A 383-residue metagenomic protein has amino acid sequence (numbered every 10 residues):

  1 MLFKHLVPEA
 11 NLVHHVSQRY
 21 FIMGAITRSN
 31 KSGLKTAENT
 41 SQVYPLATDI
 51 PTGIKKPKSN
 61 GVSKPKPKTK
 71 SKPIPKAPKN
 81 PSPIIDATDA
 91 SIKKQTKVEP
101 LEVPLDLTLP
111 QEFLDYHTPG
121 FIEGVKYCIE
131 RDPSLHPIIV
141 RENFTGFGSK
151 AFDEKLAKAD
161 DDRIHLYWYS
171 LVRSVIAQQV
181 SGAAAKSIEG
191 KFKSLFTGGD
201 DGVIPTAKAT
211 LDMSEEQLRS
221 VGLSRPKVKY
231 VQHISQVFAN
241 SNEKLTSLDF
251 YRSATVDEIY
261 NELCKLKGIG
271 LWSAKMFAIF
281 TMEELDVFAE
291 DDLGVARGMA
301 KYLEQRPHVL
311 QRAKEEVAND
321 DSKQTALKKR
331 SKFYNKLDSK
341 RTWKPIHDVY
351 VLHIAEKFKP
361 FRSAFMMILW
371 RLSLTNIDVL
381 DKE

Functional and structural regions predicted by a protein language model:
F3, S17-R252, V317-N319, K323-Y334 (+1 more regions): N-terminal polyanion-binding entry modules of DNA glycosylases/AP lyases and select other DNA-binding proteins
E9, H15-Q18: Intrinsic disorder/low-complexity segments, especially N-terminal tails and targeting/processing regions
I164-H165, Y169, Y251-T255, L266 (+2 more regions): Residue-level marker of regulatory loop/turn positions in helix-turn-helix DNA-binding domains and in histidine
Y167-S170, L211-M213, K275-A278, K344-H347: Surface-exposed beta-strand-to-loop junctions that form interaction patches on eukaryotic regulatory domains
I176, A254-L303, A364, W370: Catalytic DNA-binding helix-loop module of base-excision-repair DNA glycosylases/AP lyases
G198, Q236-K244, K265, I279 (+2 more regions): Alpha-helix capping at helix-to-loop junctions
F280-A355: Phosphate-backbone recognition surface of nucleic-acid-processing proteins
